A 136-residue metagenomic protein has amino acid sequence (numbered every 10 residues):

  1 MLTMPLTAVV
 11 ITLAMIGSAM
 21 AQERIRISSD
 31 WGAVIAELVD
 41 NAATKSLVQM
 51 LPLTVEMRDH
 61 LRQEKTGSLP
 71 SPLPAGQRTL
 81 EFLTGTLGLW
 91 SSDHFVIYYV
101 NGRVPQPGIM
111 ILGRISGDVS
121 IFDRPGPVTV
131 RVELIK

Functional and structural regions predicted by a protein language model:
M1-T7: Bacterial N-terminal signal peptides that target proteins for export
T12: Acyl-CoA-dependent O-acyltransferases
A19-A21: Boundary at the C-terminal end of the N-terminal hydrophobic targeting segment
E23-G32: Acidic/histidine-rich, surface-exposed loop or edge segments in extracytoplasmic proteins
V34-N41: Short, contiguous acidic and Ser/Thr-rich linear segments
D40, M50-K136: Glycine-rich active-site loops that engage anionic ligands at enzyme catalytic sites
